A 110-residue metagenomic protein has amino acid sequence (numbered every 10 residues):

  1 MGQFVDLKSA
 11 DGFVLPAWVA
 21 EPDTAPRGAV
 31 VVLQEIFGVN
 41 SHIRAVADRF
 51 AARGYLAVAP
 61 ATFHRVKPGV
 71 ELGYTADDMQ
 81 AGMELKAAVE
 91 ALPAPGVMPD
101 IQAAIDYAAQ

Functional and structural regions predicted by a protein language model:
M1-Q110: N-terminal cap/leader regions of alpha/beta-hydrolase-fold enzymes, predominantly small-molecule hydrolases
